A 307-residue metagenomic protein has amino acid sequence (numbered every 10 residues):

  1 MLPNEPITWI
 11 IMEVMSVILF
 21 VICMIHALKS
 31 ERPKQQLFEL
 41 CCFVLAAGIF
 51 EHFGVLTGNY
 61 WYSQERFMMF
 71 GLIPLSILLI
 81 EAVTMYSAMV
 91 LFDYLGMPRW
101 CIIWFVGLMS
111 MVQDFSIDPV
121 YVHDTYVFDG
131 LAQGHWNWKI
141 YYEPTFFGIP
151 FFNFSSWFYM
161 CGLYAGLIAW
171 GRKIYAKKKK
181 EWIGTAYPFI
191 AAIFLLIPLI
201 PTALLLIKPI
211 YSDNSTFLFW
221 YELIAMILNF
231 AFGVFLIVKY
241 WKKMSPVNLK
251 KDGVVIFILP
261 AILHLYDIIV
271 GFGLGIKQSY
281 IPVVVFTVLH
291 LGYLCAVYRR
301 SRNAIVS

Functional and structural regions predicted by a protein language model:
M1-S307: Aromatic-rich, lipid-facing transmembrane alpha helices and their immediate juxtamembrane interface loops in integral
